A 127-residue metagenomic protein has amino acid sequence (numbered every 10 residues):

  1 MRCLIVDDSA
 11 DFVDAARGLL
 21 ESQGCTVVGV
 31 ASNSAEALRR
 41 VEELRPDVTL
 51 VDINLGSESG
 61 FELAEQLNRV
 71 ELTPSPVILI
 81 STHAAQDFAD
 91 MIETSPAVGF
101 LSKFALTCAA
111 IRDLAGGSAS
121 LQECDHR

Functional and structural regions predicted by a protein language model:
A10-G29: Two-component/phosphorelay signaling modules centered on CheY-like receiver
N33-E36, S59-E62: Acidic catalytic/metal-coordinating carboxylates
R45-D47, E71-P76: His-Asp phosphorelay/catalytic-motif detector in bacterial-type signaling
D52: Active-site residues of response regulator receiver
G56: The feature encodes the CheY-like receiver
G60, M91-G99: As written
F61-T73: Short amphipathic alpha-helix used as the core "switch/output" element in two-component signaling
L79-S81: Hydrophobic/aromatic residues positioned on beta-strands within the core alpha/beta folds
